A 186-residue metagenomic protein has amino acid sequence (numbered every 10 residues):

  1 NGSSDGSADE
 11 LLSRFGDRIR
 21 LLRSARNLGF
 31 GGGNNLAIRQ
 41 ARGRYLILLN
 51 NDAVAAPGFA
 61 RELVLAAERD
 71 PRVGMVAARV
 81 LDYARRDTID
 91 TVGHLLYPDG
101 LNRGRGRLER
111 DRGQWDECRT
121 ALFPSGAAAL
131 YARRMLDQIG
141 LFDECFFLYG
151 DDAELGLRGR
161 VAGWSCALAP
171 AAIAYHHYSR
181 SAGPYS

Functional and structural regions predicted by a protein language model:
N1-R26, L36: Acidic donor-binding segment of Leloir-type glycosyltransferases
G6, E10, G31, A53-A66: Acidic donor-binding/catalytic loop of UDP-sugar-dependent glycosyltransferases, especially processive GT2
S24-A41, N51: Glycine-rich, basic loop-to-helix element that forms the pyrophosphate-binding segment of sugar-nucleotide handling
F30, L49, V54-F59, Y131 (+2 more regions): Hydrophobic/aromatic residue at the end of a short beta strand that borders the catalytic acidic motif
L46: Short aromatic/hydrophobic "clamp" motif used to bind/position activated sugar donors
A56-L96, L101: Conserved donor NDP-sugar-binding/catalytic core segment of glycosyltransferases
I89, L101-N102, E109-R134, Q138 (+3 more regions): A recurrent flexible, glycine/aromatic-enriched loop bordering the glycosyltransferase active site that acts as
A162-S186: Active-site-adjacent helix/loop segment of glycosyltransferases that harbors family-specific signature motifs
